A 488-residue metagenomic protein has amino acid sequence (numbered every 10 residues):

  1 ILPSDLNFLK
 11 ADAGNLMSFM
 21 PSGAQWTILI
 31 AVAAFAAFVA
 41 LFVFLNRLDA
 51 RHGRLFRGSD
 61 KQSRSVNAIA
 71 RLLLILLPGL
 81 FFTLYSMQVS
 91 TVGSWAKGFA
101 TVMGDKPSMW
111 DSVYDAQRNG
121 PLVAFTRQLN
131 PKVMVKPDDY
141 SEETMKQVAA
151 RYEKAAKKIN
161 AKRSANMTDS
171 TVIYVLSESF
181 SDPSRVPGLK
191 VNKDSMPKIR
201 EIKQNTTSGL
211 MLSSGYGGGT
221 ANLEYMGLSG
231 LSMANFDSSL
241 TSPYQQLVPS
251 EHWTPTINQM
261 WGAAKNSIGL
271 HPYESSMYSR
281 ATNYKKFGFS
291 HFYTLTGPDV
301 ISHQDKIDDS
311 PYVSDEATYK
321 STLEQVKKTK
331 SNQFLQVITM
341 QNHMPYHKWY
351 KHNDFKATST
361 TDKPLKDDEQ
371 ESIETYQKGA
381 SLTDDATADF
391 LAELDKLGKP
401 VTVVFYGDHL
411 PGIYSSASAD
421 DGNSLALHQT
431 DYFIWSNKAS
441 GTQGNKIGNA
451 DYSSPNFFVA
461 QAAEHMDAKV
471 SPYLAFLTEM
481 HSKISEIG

Functional and structural regions predicted by a protein language model:
I1-D169, K190-L210, L247-E251, P255 (+2 more regions): N-terminal secretory/membrane-targeting segments
K157-R163, S177, D182-G488: Solvent-exposed soluble domains appended to multi-pass membrane proteins
S170-S177: Short, hydrophobic/glycine-enriched beta-strand segments
